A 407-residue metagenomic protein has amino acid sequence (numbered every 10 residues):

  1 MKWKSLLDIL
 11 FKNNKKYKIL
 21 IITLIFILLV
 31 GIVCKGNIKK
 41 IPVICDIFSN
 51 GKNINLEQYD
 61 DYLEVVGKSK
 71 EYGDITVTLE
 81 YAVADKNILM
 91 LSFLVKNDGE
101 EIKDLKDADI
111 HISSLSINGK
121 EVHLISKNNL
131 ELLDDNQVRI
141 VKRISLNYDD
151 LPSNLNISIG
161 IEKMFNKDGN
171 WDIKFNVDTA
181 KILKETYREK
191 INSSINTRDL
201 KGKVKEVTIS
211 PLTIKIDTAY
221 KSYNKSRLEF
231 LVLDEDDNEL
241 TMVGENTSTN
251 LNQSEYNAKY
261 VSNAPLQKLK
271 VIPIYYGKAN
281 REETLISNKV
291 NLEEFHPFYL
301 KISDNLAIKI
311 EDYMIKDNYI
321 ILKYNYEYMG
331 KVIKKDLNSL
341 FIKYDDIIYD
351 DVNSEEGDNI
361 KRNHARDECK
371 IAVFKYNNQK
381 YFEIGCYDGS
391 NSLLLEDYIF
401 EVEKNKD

Functional and structural regions predicted by a protein language model:
M1-K15: Disordered, charged N-terminal biogenesis/targeting segments of membrane/secreted proteins
K4-D8, I27, I144: Intrinsic-disorder/low-complexity peptide segments enriched for small residues
K18-L20, V141: Small/flexible residues
L20-C34: Hydrophobic membrane-insertion alpha-helices, especially the h-region of bacterial N-terminal signal peptides
G31-D407: Alpha-helical, hydrophobic structural elements that either
